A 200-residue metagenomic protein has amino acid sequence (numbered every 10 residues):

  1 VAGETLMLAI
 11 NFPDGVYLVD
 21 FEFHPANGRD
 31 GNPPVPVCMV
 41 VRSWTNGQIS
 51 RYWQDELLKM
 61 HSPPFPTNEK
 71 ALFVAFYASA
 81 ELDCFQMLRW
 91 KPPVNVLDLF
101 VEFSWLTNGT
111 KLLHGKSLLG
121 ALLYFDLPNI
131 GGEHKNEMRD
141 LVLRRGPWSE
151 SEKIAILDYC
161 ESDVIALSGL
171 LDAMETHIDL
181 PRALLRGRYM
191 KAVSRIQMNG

Functional and structural regions predicted by a protein language model:
A2-S117: Conserved RNase H-like, two-metal-ion catalytic cores of nucleic-acid enzymes
N27-G28, D83-C84, G132, G169 (+1 more regions): Short helix/loop capping segments that flank catalytic or ligand/cofactor-binding pockets
D55-H61, F100, K116-L119, N136 (+3 more regions): Generic alpha-helical secondary structure signal
C84, G120-A121, R195: Residues within well-ordered alpha helices
M87, L123-Y124, M198: Residues at alpha-helix termini
P93, R139-G200: Mixed-charge, glycine-rich, non-catalytic linkers/tails in nucleic-acid processing enzymes
V96-P147, L157-A166: Metal-dependent DNA phosphodiester-chemistry modules and their immediately adjacent helices/loops in DNA-processing
